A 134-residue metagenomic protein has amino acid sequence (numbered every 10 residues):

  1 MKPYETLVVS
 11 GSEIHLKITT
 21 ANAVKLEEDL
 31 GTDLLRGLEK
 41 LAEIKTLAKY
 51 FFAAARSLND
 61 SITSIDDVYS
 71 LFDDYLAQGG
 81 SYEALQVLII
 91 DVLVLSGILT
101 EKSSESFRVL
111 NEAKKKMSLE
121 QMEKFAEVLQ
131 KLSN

Functional and structural regions predicted by a protein language model:
M1-Y4, V8-S10, V24, E28-L38 (+2 more regions): Charged interaction scaffolds used for protein-protein
S12-I14: Well-ordered beta-strand scaffold positions
A48-K49: Extended, low-complexity alpha-biased scaffolding regions
F52-A55: Beta-strand/beta-sandwich contexts
